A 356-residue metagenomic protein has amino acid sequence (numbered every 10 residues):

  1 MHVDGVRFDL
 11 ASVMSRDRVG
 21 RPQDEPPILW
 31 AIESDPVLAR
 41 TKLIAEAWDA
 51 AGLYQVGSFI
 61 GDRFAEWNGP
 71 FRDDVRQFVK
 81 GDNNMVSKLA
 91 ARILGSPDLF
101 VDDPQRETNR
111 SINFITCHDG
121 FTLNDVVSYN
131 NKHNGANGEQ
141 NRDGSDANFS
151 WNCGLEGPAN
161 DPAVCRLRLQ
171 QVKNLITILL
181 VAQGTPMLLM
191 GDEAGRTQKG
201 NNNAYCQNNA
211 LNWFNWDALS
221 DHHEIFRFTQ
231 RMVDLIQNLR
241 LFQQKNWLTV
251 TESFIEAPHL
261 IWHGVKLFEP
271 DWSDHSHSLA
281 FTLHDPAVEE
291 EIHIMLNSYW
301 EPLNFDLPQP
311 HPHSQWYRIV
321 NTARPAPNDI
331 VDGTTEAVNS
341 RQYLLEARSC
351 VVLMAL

Functional and structural regions predicted by a protein language model:
H2-D4, D17-R18, Q23-M190, G195 (+6 more regions): Conserved alpha/beta catalytic core and glycan-binding cleft of carbohydrate-active enzymes
M14: Catalytic P-loop NTPase motifs of RecA-like helicase/translocase cores
A159, V164-K173, I178-L188, D192-L356: Carbohydrate-interacting/catalytic domains
